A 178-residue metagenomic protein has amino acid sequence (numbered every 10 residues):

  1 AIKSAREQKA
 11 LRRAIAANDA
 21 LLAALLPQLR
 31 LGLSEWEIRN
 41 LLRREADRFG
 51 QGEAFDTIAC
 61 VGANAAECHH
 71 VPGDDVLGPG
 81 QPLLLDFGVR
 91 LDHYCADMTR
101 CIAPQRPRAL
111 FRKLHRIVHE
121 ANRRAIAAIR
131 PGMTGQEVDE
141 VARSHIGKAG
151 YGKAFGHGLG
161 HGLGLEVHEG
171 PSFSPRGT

Functional and structural regions predicted by a protein language model:
A1-T178: Active-site neighborhoods and metal-handling regions in enzymes and metal-associated proteins
